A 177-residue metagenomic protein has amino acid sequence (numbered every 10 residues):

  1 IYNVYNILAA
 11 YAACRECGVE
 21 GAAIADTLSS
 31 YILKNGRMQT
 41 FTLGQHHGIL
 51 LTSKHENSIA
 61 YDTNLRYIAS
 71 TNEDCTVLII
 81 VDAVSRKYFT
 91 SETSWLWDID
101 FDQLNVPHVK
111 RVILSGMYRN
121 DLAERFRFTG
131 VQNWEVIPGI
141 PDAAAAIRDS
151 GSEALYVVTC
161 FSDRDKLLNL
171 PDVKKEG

Functional and structural regions predicted by a protein language model:
I1-A9, K34-G36: Short glycine/threonine-rich catalytic loop with a Thr-x-Gly-x-Asp
N3, E20-G21: Helix N-cap / loop-to-helix initiation motif
R15-V19, D26-G177: ATP-dependent carboxylate-amine ligase
